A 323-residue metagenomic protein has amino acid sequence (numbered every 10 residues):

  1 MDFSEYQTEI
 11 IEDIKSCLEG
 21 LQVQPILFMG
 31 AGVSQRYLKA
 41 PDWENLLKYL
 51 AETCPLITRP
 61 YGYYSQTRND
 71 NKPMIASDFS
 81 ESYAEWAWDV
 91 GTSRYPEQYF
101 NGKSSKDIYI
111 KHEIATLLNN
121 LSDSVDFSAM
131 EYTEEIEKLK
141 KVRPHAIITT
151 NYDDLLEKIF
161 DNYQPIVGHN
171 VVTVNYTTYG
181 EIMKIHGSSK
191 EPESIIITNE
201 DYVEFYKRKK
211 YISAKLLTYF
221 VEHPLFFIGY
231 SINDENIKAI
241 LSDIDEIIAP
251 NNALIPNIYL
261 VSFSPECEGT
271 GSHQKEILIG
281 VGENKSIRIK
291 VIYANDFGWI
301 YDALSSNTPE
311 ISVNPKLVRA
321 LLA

Functional and structural regions predicted by a protein language model:
M1-I197, K215-H223, I232-E235, I240 (+1 more regions): Conserved catalytic-core helix/loop/strand module for nucleotide-ribose chemistry
E193-K209: A short, charged helix-loop
Y206-T218: TIR-domain catalytic/interaction hotspot
G229: Active-site loops and adjacent core secondary-structure elements that bind or stabilize anionic groups
I244: A short, conserved alpha-helix in the catalytic core of glycosyltransferases
